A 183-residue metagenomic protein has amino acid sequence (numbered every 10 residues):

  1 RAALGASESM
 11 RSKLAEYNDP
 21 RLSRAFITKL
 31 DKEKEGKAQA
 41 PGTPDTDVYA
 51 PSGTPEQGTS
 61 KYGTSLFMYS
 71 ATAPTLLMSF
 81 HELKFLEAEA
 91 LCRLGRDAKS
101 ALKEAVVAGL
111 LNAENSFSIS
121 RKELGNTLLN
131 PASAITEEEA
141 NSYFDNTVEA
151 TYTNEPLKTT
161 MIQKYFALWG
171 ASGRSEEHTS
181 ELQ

Functional and structural regions predicted by a protein language model:
R1-E87, R93, K99-Q163, A167 (+1 more regions): Hydrophobic-face positions in mid-chain alpha helices that act as interaction patches
E177-Q183: Conserved small/polar residues in nucleotide/adenosyl-binding loops
